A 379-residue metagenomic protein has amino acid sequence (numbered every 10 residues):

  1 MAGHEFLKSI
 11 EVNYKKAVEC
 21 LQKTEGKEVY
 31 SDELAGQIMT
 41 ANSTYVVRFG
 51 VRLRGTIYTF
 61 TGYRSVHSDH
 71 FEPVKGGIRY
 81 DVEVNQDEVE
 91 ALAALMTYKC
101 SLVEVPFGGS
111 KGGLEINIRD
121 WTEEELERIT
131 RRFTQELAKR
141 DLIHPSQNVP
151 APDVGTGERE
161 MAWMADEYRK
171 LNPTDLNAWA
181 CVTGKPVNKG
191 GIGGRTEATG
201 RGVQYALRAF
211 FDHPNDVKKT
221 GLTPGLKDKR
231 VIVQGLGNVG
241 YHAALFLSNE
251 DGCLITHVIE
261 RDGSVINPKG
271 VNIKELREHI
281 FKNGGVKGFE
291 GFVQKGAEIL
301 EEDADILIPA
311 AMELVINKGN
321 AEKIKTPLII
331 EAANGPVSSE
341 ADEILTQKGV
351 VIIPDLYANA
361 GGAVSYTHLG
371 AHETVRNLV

Functional and structural regions predicted by a protein language model:
K8-T44: Short, Gly/Pro- and small/polar-rich lid/capping loops
S68-G77, N85-S110, D175-L176: ATP-dependent carboxylate/acyl-activation modules
S101-P106, K111-K227: Glycine/serine-rich phosphate-binding loop and adjoining beta1-alpha1 elements at the start of nucleotide-handling
G194-E197, G202-E298: Glycine-rich phosphate/diphosphate-binding loop of Rossmann-like nucleotide-binding domains
G285-I324, E331-N334: Accessory "access/gating" subregions that flank catalytic or transport cores
N320-I324, A332-Y366: Rossmann-fold NAD(P)-binding glycine/threonine-rich loop
T367-V375: Conserved small/polar residues in nucleotide/adenosyl-binding loops
